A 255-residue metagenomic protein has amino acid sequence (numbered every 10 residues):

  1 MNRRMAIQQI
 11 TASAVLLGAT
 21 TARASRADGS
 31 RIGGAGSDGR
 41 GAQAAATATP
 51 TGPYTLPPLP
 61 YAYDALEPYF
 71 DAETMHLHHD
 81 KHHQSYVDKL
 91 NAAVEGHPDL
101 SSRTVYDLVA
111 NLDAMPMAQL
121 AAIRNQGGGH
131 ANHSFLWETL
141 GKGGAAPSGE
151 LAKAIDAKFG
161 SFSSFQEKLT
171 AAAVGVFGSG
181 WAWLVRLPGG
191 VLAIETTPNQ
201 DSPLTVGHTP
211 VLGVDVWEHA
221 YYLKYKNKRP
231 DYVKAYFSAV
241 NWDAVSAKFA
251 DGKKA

Functional and structural regions predicted by a protein language model:
M1-L17: N-terminal secretory signal peptides and thylakoid transit peptides that target proteins across membranes
A14, G18, Y86, L90-P98 (+6 more regions): A generic secondary-structure signal for well-formed alpha-helical elements
T21-L66: C-terminal segment of N-terminal export signals and the immediately downstream linker at the start of the mature
R23, E138-P147, K224-R229: Short helix-capping/linker segments at secondary-structure and domain boundaries
T49, Y69, K81, A92-S102 (+2 more regions): All-alpha RGS (Regulator of G-protein Signaling) helical domain and cognate RGS-like helical scaffolds
P53-S85: Mature N-terminal segment immediately following signal peptide/propeptide cleavage in secreted/periplasmic
A171-K226, K234-D243: An amphipathic alpha-helical core segment
D231-A255: N-terminal targeting pre-sequences for secretion and organelle import
